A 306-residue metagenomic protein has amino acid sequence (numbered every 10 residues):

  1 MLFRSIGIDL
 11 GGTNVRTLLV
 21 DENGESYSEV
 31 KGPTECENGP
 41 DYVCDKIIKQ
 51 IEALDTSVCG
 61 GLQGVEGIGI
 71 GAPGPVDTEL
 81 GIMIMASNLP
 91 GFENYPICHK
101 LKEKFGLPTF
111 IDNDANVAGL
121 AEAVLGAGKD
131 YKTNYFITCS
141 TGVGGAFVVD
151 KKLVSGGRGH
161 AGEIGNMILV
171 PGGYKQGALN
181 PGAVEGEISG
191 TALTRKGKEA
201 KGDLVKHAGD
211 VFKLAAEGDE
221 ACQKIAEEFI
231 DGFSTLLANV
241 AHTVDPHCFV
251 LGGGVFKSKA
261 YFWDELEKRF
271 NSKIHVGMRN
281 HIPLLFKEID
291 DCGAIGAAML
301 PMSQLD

Functional and structural regions predicted by a protein language model:
F3-G67, V76-I82, L101-T109, A121-K132 (+1 more regions): ATP-binding/phosphotransfer module of carbohydrate and carboxylate kinases, centering on a glycine-rich
P33-C36, G91-F92, A161-E163: A short acidic/small-residue loop/turn micro-motif
P73: Conserved NAD(P)H cofactor-binding loop of Rossmann-fold oxidoreductase domains
G81-F92: A charged helix-plus-loop insertion that forms the helical arch/lid used to bind and gate nucleic-acid substrates
I111-A115, G119: Short loop/edge segments at beta-strand edges and connector loops that shape dinucleotide/nucleotide cofactor-binding
K129-V184: Glycine-rich phosphate-binding loop of actin/hexokinase-like ATP-binding domains
